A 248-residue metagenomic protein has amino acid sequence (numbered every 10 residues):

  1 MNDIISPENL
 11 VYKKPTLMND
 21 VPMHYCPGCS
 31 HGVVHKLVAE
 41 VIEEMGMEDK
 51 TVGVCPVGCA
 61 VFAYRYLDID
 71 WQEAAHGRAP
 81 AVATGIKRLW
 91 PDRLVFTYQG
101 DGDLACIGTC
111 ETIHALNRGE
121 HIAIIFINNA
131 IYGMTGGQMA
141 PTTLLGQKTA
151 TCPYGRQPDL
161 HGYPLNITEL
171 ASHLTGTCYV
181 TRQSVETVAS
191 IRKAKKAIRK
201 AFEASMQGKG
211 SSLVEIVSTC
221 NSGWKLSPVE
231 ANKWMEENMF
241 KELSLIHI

Functional and structural regions predicted by a protein language model:
M1-F96: Thiamine diphosphate
K13, D92, A140-Q207: Conserved thiamine diphosphate
D49-T51, G208-L213: Flexible, glycine/charged-enriched surface loops at secondary-structure junctions
V57-C59, N129-I131, T187, I216-G223: Glycine-rich beta-alpha junction loops
V57-G133, K196-K200: Thiamine diphosphate
I69-Q72, A115, A140-L144, E230-K233: Short, hinge-like loop/turn segments at secondary-structure boundaries
T109-H114, M134-K148: Active-site-proximal loop->helix
I246-I248: Conserved small/polar residues in nucleotide/adenosyl-binding loops
